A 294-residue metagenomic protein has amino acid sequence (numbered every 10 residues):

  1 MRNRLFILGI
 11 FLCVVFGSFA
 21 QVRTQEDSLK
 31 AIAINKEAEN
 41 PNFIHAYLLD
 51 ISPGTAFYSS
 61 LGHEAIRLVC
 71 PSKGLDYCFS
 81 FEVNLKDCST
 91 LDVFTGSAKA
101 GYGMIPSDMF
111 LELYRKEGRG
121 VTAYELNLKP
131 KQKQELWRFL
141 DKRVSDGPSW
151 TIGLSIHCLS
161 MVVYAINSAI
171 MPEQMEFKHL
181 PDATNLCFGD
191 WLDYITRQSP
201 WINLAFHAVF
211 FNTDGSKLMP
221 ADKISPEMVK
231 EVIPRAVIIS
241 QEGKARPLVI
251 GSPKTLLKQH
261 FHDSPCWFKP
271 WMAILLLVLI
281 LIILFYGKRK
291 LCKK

Functional and structural regions predicted by a protein language model:
M1-Q25: Bacterial Sec-dependent N-terminal signal peptides
F16, S72-K73, P172: Structural alpha-beta junctions
V22, A38, F57, K133 (+1 more regions): Alpha-helical membrane-anchoring segments
V22-S52: Short N-terminal segments immediately surrounding and downstream of signal-peptide cleavage
R23-S28, F139-K294: Activation targets extended, charge/polar-rich intrinsically disordered C-terminal tails
N40-G120: Glycine-rich catalytic cores of cysteine/serine-nucleophile enzymes that process amide/ester linkages in cell-envelope
P53-T55, R119-N127, R143-G153: Second-shell loop/turn segments in exported
L128-D141: A structural motif
